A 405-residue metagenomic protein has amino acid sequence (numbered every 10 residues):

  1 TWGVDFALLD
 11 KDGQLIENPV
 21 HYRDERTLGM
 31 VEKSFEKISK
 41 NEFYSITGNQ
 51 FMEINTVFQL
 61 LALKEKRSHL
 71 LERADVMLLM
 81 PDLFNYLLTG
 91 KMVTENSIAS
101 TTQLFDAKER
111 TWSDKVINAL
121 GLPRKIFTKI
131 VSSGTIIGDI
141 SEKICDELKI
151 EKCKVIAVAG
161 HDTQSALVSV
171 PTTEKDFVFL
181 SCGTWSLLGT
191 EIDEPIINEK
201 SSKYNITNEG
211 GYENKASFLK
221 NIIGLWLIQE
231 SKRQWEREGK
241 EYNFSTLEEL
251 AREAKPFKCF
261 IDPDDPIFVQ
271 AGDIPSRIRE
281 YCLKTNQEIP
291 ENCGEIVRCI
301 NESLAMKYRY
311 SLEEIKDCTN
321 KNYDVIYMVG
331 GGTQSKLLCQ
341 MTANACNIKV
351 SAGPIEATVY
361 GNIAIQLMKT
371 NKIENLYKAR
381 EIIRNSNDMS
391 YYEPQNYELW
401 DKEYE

Functional and structural regions predicted by a protein language model:
T1-H21, Q50-I54, N85-D106, K129-S132: Short beta-strand-loop/turn "lid" adjacent to the catalytic site in phosphate-handling enzymes
T1-V4, S133-G134, C182-W185, V325-T333: Glycine-rich beta-strand-to-loop/alpha-helix junction loops that act as flexible
A7-D12, E32-S34, I192: Short, conserved acidic/polar surface loops in the N-terminal third of protein domains
Q14, K125, K321: Structured loop/turn residues at beta-strand edges in well-structured enzyme cores
D24: Carbohydrate-associated surface elements
L28, F35-G48, M52-E53, F58-K91 (+6 more regions): Active-site core segments that coordinate phosphate-bearing ligands/cofactors across diverse enzyme families
L120-T135, I363: A conserved helix-loop-beta module that forms one wall/lid of the active-site cleft in ATP-utilizing catalytic domains
